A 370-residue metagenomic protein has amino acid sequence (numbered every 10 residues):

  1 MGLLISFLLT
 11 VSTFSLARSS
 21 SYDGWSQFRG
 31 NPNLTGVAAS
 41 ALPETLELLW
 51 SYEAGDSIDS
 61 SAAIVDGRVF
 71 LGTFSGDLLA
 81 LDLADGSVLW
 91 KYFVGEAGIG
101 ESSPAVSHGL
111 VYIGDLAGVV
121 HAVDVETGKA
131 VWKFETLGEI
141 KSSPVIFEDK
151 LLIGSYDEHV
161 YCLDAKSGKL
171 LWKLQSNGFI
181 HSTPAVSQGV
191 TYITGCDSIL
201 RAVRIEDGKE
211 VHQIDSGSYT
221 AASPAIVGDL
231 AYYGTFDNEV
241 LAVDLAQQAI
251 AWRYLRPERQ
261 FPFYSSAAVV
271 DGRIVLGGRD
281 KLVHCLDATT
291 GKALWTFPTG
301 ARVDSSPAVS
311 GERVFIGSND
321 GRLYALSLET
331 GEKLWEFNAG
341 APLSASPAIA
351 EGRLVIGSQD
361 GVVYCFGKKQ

Functional and structural regions predicted by a protein language model:
G2-T13: Bacterial N-terminal signal peptides
L16-P43, Q370: Sequence/structural signature of beta-propeller modules and their immediately flanking N-terminal secretory/stalk
Y22, R29-P32, W50-A63, V88-H108 (+12 more regions): Extracytoplasmic beta-rich repeat domains
V37-G55: A short helix->beta-strand "capping" segment at the edge of beta-propeller domains
T73-L83: Beta-propeller domains
D82-G86, D124-G128, D164-G168, R204-G208 (+4 more regions): Short loop/turn segments that connect beta-strands within beta-propeller blades
